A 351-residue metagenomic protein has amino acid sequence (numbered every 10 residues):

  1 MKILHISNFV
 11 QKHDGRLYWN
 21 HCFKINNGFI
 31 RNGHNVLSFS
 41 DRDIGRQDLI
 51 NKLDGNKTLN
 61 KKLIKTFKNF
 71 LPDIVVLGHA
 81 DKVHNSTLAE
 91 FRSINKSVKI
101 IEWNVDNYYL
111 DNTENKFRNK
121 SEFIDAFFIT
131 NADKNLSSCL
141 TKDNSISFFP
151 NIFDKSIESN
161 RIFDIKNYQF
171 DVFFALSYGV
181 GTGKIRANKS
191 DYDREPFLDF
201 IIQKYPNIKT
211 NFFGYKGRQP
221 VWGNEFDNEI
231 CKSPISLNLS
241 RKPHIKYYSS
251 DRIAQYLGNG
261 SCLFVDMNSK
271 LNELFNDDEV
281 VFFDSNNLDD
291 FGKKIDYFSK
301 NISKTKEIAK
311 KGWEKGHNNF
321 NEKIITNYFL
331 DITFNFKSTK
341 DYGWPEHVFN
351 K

Functional and structural regions predicted by a protein language model:
M1, H79, R92-I100: Short, conserved structural micro-motifs that define repeat-unit consensus positions and nucleotide-binding loops
K2-I50, F70, H79-S86, R118 (+1 more regions): Nucleotide-sugar donor-binding catalytic core of glycosyltransferases
D48-F67, V83: Glycine-rich, highly charged phosphate/nucleotide-binding loops
K62, T87, K116, E225 (+1 more regions): Short acidic active-site motifs
F67-D73: Proline-aspartate-enriched helix->loop->beta-strand connector
V98-E114: A short, histidine- and acid-enriched strand-loop-helix "catalytic/donor-clamping" loop that lines the nucleotide-sugar
V281-N287, F298-I302: Conserved acidic donor-binding segment of nucleotide-sugar-dependent glycosyltransferases
K294-K351: C-terminal amphipathic helix plus adjacent low-complexity, charged tail appended to glycosyltransferase catalytic
